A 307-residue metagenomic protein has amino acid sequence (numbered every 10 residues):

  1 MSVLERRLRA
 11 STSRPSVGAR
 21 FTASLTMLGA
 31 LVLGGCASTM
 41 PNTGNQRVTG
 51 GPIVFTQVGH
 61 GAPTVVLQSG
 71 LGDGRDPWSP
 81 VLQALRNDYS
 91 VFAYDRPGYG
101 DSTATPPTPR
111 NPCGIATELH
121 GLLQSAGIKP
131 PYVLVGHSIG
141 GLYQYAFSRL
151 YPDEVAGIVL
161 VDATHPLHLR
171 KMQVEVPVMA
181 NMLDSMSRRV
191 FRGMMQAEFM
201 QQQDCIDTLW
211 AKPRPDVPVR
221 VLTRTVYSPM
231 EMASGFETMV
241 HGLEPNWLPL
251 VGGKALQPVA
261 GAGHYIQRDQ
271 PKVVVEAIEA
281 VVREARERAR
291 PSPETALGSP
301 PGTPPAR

Functional and structural regions predicted by a protein language model:
S2-V65, N87-Y89, I128-K129, M194 (+3 more regions): Alpha/beta-hydrolase fold catalytic core
G51-D101: Conserved HGGG/HGGXW glycine-rich cap/lid loop of the alpha/beta-hydrolase fold
A93-V135: Active-site loop/oxyanion-hole signature of alpha/beta-hydrolase fold enzymes
P130-L167: Conserved hydrolase catalytic core segment
V159-Q196, M239: Flexible "cap/lid" loop of the alpha/beta hydrolase fold
G193-A211, M239-L243: Active-site nucleophile elbow and catalytic-triad environment of alpha/beta-hydrolase enzymes
P229-A262: Conserved loop-alpha-helix segment in the C-terminal half of the alpha/beta-hydrolase fold that carries the catalytic
A262-Q270: Catalytic histidine-centered segment of alpha/beta-hydrolase-like enzymes
